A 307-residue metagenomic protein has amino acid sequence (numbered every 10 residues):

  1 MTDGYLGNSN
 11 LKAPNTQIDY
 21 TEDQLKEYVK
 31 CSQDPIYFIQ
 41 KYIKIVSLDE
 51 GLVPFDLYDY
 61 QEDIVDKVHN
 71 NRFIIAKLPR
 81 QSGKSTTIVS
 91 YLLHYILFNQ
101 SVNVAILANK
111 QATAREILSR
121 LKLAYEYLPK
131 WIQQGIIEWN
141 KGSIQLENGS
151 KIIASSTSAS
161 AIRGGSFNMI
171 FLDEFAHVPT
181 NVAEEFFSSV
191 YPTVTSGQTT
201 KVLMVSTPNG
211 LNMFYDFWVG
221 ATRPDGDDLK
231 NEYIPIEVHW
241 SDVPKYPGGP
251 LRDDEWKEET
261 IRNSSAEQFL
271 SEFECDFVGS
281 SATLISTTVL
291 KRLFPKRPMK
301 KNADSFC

Functional and structural regions predicted by a protein language model:
M1-F73, K300-N302: Pre-P-loop entry segment of helicase/translocase ATPase cores
N71-L92: Walker A/P-loop
S82, I162, V178-N181: Catalytic P-loop NTPase motifs of RecA-like helicase/translocase cores
V102-L123: Conserved Walker A/P-loop ATP-binding site and its immediately adjacent core in helicase/helicase-like ATPase domains
E116-N168: Inter-Walker segment of RecA-like/P-loop motor cores
H177-E259: ASCE P-loop NTPase helicase motor core
E185, V243-C307: ATPase catalytic-site recognition across NTP-hydrolyzing enzymes
